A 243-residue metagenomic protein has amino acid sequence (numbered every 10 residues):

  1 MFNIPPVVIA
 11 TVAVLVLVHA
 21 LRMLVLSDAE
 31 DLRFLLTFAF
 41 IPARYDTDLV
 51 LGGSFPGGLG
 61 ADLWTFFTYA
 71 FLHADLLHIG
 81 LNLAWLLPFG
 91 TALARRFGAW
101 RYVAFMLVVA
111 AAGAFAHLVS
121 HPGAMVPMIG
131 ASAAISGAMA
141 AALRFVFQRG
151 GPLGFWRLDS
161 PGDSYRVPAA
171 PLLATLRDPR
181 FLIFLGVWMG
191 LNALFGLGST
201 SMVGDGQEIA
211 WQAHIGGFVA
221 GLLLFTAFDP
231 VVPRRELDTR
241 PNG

Functional and structural regions predicted by a protein language model:
M1-G243: A detector for small-residue-rich transmembrane helices and their helix-helix packing motifs
